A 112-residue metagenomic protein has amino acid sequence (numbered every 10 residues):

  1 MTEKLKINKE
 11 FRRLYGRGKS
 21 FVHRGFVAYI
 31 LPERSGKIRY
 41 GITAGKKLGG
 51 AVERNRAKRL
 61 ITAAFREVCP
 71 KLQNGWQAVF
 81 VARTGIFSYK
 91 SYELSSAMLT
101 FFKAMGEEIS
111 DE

Functional and structural regions predicted by a protein language model:
M1-E112: Positively charged, solvent-exposed patches that mediate nucleic-acid binding
